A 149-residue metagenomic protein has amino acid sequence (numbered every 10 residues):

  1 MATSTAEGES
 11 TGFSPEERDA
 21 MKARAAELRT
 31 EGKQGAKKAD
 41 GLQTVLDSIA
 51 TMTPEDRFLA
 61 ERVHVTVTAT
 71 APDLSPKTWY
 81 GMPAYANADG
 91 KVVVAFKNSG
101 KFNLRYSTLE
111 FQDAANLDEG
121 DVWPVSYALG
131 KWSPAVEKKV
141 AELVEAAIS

Functional and structural regions predicted by a protein language model:
M1-S149: Charge-dense, helix-prone N-terminal extensions
